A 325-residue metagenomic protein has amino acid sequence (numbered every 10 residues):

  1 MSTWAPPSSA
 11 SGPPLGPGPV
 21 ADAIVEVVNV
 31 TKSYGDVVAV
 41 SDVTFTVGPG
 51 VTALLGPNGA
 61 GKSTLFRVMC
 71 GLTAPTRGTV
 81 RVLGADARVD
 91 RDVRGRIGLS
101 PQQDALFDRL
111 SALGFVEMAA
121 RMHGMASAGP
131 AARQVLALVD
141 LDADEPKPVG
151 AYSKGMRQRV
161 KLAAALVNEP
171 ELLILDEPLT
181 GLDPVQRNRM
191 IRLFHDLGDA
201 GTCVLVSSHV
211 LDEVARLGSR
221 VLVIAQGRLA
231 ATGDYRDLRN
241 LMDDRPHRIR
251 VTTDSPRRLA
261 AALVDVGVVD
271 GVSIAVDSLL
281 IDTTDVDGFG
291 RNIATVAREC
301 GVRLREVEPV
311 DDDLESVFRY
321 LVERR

Functional and structural regions predicted by a protein language model:
M1-T31, R324-R325: ABC-family P-loop ATPase nucleotide-binding domain
S2-S11, D285-R325: C-terminal coupling/interaction segments
A10-G16, Q134, R236-L241: Short, flexible cytosolic linker that couples an ABC transmembrane/permease module to its adjacent nucleotide-binding
D22-V27, K32-Q226, A231: ABC transporter nucleotide-binding domains
T31, A87, L113, L211 (+4 more regions): Alpha-helix N-cap/helix-start and coil->helix boundary motif
K32, I274, V307-P309: Hydrophobic/anchoring residues in structured secondary elements
V149, V276-D277, V310: Residue-level "edge-of-site" marker
M190-T283: ABC transporter nucleotide-binding domain
